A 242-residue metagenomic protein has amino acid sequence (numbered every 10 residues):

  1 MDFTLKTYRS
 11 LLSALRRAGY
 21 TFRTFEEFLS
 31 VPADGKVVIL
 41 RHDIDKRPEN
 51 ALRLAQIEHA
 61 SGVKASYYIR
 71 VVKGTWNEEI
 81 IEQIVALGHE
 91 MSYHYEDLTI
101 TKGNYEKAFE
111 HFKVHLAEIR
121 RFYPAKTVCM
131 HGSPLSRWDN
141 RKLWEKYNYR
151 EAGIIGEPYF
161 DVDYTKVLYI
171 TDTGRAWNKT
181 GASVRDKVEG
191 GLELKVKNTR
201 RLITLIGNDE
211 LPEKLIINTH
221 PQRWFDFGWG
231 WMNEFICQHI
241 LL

Functional and structural regions predicted by a protein language model:
M1-R41, D45-L52, Q56-S66, T75-W76 (+3 more regions): Terminal accessory/targeting
I69-V71: Catalytic beta/alpha-barrel core
